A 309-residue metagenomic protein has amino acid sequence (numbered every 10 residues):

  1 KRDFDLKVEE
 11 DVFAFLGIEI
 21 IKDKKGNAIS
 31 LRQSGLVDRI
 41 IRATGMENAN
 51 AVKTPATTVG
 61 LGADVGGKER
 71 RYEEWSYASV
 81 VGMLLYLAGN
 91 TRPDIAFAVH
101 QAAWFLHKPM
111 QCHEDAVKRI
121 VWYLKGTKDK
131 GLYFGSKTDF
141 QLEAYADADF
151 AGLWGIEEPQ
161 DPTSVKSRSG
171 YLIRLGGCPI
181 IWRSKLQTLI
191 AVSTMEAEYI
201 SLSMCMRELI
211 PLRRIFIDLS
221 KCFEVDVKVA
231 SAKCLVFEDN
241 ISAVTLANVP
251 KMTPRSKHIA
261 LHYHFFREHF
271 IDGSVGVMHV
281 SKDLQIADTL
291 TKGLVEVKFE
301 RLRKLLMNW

Functional and structural regions predicted by a protein language model:
K1-D38: Acidic, low-complexity central loop/insert segments
N27, R32, L36-W309: Divalent metal-binding acidic/histidine catalytic loops
